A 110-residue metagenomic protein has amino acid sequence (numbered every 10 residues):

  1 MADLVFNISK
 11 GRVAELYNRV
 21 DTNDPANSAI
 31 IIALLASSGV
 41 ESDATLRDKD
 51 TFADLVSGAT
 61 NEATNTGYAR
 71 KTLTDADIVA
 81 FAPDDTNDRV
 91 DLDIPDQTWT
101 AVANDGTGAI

Functional and structural regions predicted by a protein language model:
M1-G108: Small cysteine-rich, disulfide-bonded extracellular modules of the LU/uPAR three-finger superfamily and closely related
